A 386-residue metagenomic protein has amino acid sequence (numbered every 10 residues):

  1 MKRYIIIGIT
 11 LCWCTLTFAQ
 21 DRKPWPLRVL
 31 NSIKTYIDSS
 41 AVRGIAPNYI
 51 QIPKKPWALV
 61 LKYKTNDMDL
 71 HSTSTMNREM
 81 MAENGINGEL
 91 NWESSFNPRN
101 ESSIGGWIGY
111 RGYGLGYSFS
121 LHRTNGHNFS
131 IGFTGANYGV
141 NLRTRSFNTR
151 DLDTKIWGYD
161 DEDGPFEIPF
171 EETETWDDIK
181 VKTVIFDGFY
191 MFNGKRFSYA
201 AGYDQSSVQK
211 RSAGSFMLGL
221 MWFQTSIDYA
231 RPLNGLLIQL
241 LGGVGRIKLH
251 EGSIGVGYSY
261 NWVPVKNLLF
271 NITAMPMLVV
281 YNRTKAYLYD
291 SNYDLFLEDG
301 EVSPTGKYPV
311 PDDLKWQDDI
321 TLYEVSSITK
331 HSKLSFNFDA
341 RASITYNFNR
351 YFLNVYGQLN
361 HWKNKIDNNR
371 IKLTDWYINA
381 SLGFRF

Functional and structural regions predicted by a protein language model:
M1-P26, S39, L268-F270, L382-F386: Bacterial Sec-dependent N-terminal signal peptides
P53-L59, S102, R111-Y113, H127 (+8 more regions): Outer-envelope beta-barrel architecture signal
L59-D67, I108, Y117-F119, F133 (+6 more regions): Transmembrane beta-barrel strands of outer-membrane/channel proteins
L61, I104-Y110, F129-G135, F186-F192 (+5 more regions): Residues on the lipid-exposed face of transmembrane beta-strands in outer-membrane beta-barrel proteins
K64-E79, R143-I185: Outer-membrane beta-barrel translocator/channel fold
S72-A82, N91-E93, I104, G139 (+2 more regions): Outer membrane beta-barrel transmembrane domains
E89-W92, G126, P169-D177, Y203-D204 (+3 more regions): Extracellular loop and loop/strand-boundary signature of outer-membrane beta-barrel proteins
L90-N91, Y110-H127, G357-H361: Transmembrane beta-strand segments that form the barrel wall of outer-membrane beta-barrel proteins
